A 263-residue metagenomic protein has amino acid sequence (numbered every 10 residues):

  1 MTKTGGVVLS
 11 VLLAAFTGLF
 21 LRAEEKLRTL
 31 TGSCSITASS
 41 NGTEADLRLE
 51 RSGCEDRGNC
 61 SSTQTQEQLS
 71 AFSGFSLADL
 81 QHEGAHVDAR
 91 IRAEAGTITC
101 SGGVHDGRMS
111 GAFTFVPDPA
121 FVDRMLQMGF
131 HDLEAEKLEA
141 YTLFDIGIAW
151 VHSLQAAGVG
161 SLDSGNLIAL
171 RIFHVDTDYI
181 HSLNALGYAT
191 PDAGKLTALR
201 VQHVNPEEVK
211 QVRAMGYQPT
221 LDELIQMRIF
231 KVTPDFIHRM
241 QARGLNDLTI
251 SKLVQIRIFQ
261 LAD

Functional and structural regions predicted by a protein language model:
M1-V8: Bacterial N-terminal signal peptides that target proteins for export
G5, G18-D263: General marker for long, soluble alpha-helical cores
S10-F16: Bacterial N-terminal signal peptides
